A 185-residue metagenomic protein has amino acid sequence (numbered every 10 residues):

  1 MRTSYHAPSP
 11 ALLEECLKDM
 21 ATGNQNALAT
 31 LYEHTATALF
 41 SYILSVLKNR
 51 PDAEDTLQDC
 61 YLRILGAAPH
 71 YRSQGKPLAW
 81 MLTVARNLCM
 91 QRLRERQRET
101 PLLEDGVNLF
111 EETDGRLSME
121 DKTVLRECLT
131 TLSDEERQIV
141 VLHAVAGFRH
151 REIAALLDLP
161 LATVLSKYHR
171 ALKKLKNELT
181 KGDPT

Functional and structural regions predicted by a protein language model:
M1-P10, D19, S118-K122, E127 (+2 more regions): C-terminal edge and immediately downstream basic/flexible tail or linker adjoining helix-turn-helix-like DNA-binding
R2-A7, A21-T30, F40-D59, D183-T185: Short, charged helix-capping/linker segments at alpha-helix termini
H6-L13, Q91, R98-K122, R126 (+1 more regions): Internal acidic/polar
E33-T37, S45-K48, T131, V141-F148: Short helix-capping/turn signature of helix-turn-helix
S41, D55-L62, G75-N87, S166: Structural recognition of an alpha-helix C-terminal capping motif at a helix-to-coil junction
I43, R72, R94, L132 (+1 more regions): Short, Lys/Arg-enriched C-terminal cap helix and immediately downstream tail that follows
G66-S73, L82-L103: Arg/Lys-rich amphipathic alpha helix in sigma70-family domain 2
R86, M90, E136, V145 (+2 more regions): DNA-recognition helix of helix-turn-helix
